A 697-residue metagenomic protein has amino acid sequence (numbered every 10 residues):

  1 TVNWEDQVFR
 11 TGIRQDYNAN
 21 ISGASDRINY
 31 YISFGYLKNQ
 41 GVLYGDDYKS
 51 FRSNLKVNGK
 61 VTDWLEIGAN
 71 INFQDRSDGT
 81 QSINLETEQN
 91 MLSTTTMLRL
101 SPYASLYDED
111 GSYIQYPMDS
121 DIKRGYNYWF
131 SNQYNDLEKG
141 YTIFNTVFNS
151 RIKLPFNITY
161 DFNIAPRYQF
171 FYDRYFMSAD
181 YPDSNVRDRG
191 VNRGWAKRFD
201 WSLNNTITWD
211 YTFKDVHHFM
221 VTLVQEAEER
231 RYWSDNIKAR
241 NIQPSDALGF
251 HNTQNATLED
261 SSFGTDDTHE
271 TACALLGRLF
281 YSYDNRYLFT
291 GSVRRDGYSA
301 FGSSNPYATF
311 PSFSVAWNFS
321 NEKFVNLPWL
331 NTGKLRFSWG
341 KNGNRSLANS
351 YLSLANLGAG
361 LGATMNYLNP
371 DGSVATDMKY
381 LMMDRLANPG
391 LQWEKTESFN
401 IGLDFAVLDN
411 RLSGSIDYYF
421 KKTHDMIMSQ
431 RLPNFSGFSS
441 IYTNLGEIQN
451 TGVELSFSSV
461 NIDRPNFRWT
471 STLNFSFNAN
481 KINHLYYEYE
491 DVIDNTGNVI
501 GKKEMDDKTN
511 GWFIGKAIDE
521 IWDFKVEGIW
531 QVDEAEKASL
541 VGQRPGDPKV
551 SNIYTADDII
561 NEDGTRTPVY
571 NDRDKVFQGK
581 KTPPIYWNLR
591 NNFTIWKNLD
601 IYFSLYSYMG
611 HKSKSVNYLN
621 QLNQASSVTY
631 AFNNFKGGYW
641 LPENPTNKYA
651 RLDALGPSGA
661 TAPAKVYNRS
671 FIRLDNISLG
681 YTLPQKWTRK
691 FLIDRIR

Functional and structural regions predicted by a protein language model:
T1, G41-D46, R52, K56-I143 (+5 more regions): Surface-exposed loop/interface segments of Gram-negative outer-membrane beta-barrel transport/assembly proteins
V8-F9, D16-V42, N54-K60, G68-N70 (+4 more regions): Predominantly transmembrane beta-strands of Gram-negative outer membrane beta-barrel pores used for transport
A19-G23, S53-G59, T146-I152, N205-W209 (+9 more regions): Residues on the lipid-exposed face of transmembrane beta-strands in outer-membrane beta-barrel proteins
R27-Y30, W64-I67, N157-Y160, H217 (+7 more regions): Repeated loop/turn-to-beta-strand initiation elements of outer-membrane beta-barrel proteins
F34-Q40, F289-Y298, W339, N461: Transmembrane beta-strand segments that form the barrel wall of outer-membrane beta-barrel proteins
V42-Y44, S299-S304: Solvent-exposed loop/turn segments connecting transmembrane beta-strands in outer-membrane beta-barrel proteins
Y48-K60, P306-A316, R695-R697: Short secondary-structure subsegments characteristic of cysteine-rich extracellular domains
T470, K580-M609, G659-R697: Conserved C-terminal beta-signal and adjacent last beta-strands/turns of outer-membrane beta-barrel proteins
